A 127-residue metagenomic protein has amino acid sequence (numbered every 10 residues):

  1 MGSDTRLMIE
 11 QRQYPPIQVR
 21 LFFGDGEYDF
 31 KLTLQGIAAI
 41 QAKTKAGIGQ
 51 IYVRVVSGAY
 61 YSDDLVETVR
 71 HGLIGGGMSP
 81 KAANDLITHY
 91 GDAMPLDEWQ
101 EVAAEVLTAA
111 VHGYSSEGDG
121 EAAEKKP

Functional and structural regions predicted by a protein language model:
M1-E27, K45-S57, G75-P127: Charged interaction scaffolds used for protein-protein
L32-A38: A short, sequence-level motif marking secondary-structure junctions
I40-T44: Short amphipathic alpha-helical "interface-anchor" segments enriched in bulky aromatics
